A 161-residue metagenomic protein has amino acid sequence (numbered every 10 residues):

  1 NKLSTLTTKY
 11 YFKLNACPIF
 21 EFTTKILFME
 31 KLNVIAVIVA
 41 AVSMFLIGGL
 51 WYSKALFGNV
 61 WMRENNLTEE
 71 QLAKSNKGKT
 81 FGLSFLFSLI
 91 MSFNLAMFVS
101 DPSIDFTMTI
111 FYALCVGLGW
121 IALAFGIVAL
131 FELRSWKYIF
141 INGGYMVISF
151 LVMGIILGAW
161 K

Functional and structural regions predicted by a protein language model:
N1, T8-F28: Short, Lys/Arg-enriched N-terminal segments with co-localized hydrophobic residues within the first ~10-30 amino acids
N1-S4, S84: Extended hydrophobic/Leu-rich segments
F28-K161: Juxtamembrane/disordered regions of integral membrane proteins
